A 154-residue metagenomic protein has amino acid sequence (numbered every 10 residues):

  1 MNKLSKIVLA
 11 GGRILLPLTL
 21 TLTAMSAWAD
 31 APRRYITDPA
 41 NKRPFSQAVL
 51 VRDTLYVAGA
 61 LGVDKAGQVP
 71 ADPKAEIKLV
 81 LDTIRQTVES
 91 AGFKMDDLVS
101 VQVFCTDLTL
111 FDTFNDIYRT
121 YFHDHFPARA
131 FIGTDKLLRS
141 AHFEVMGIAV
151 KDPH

Functional and structural regions predicted by a protein language model:
N2-L16: Bacterial N-terminal signal peptides that target proteins for export
G12-D82, Q86-V99, C105-H154: N-terminal presequence-like segments and the immediate start of the first folded domain
